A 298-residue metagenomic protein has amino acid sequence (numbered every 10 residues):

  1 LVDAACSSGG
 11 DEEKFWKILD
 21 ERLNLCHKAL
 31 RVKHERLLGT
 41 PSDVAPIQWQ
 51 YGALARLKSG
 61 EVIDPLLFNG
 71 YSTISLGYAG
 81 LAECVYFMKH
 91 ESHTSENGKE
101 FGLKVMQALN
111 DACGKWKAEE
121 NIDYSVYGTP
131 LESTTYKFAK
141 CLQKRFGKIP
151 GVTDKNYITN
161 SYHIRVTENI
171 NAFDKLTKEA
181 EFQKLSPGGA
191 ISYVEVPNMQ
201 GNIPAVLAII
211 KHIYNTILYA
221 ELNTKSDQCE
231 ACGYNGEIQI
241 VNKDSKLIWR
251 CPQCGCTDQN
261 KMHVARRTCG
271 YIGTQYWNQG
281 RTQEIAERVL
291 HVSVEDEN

Functional and structural regions predicted by a protein language model:
L1-N298: Long, C-terminal-biased catalytic regions of enzyme "large/alpha" subunits
